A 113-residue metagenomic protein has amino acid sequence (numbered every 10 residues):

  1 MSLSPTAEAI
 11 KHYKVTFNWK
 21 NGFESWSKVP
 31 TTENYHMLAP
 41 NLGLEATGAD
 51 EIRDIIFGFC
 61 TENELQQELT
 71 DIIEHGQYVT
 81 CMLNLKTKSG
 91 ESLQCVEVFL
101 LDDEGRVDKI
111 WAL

Functional and structural regions predicted by a protein language model:
M1-S2, E45: Alpha-helix initiation/capping motif
S2-E33: Short acidic-aromatic low-complexity motifs
F23-P30, L44, T70-D71, Y78: Short, flexible segments with low predicted structural confidence
N34-E45: A short gly/proline-enriched turn/hairpin at secondary-structure junctions
M37-L38, R53-L113: A beta-strand edge to alpha-helix "cap/lid" segment located at domain peripheries
A49: N-acyltransferase acceptor-side catalytic subdomain
